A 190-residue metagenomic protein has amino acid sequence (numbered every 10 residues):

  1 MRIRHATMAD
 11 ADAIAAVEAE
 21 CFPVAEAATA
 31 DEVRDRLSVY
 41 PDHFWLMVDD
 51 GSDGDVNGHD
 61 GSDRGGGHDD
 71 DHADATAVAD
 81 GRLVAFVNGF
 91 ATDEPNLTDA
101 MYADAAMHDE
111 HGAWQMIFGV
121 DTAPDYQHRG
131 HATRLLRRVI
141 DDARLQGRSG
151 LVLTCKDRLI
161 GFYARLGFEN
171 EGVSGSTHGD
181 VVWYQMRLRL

Functional and structural regions predicted by a protein language model:
M1-I14: A short beta-loop-alpha structural element at the N-terminal edge of CoA-dependent acyl/N-acetyltransferase catalytic
A6, V120-T122: Hydrophobic adenine-recognition pocket in adenosine-nucleotide-binding enzymes
A11, C21-D49, H72-V78, N88-E94 (+1 more regions): Active-site rim helix/loop that mediates acceptor-substrate recognition in acyltransferases
D49-R82: Intrinsically disordered, low-complexity terminal tails and inter-domain linkers enriched for S/T/G/P/D/E
D70, V78-R82, F86-V120, Q127 (+2 more regions): Conserved acyl-donor/pantetheine-binding loop and adjacent beta-alpha core of acyl/acetyltransferases and related
A91-E94, V152-T154, A164, E169-Q185: Conserved catalytic-core motifs of GNAT/GCN5-like acyltransferases
Y126-R138: Conserved acetyl-CoA pyrophosphate-binding loop and the N-cap/start of the following alpha-helix in GNAT-like
L136, D141-K156: Conserved GNAT acetyl-CoA-binding A-motif
